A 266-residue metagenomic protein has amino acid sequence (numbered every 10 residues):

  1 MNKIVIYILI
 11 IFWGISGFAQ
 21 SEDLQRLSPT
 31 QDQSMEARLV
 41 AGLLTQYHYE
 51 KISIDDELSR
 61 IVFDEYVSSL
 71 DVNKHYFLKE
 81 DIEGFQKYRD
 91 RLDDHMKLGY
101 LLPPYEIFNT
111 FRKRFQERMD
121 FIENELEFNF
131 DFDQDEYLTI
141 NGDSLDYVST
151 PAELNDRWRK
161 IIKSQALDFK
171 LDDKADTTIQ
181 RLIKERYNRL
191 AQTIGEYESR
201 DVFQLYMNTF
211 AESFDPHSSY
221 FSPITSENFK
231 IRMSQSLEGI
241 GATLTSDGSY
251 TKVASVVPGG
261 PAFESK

Functional and structural regions predicted by a protein language model:
I4-W13: Sec-dependent N-terminal signal peptides
Y7, G17-K266: Flexible, low-complexity junctional segments that flank or bridge functional domains
